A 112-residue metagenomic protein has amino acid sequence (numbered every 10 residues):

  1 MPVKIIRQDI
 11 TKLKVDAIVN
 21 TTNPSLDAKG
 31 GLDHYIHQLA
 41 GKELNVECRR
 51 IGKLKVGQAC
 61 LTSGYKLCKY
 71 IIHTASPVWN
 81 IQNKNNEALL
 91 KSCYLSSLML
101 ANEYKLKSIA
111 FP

Functional and structural regions predicted by a protein language model:
M1-P112: Macrodomain-like recognition of ADP-ribose-binding/processing modules
